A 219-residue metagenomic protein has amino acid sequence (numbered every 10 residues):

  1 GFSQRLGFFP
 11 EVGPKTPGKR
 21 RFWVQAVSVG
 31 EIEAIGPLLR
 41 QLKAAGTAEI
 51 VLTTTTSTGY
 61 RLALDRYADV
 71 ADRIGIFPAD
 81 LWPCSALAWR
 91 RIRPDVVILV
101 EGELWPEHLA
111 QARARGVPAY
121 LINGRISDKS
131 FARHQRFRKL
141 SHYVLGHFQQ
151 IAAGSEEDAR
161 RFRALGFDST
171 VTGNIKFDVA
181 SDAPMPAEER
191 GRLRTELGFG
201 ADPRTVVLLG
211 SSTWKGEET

Functional and structural regions predicted by a protein language model:
G1-P184, T213-G216: Active-site and donor-binding regions of nucleotide-sugar-utilizing enzymes
F2, K176, A180-F199, V207-G210: Long, charged amphipathic helices and adjacent flexible linkers at domain junctions
E11, E31, R194-E196, G200: A periodicity- and composition-biased signal for non-globular, repetitive helical segments
P17-W23, G200-L208, E217-T219: Charged active-site motifs of nucleotide-sugar-dependent glycosyltransferases
